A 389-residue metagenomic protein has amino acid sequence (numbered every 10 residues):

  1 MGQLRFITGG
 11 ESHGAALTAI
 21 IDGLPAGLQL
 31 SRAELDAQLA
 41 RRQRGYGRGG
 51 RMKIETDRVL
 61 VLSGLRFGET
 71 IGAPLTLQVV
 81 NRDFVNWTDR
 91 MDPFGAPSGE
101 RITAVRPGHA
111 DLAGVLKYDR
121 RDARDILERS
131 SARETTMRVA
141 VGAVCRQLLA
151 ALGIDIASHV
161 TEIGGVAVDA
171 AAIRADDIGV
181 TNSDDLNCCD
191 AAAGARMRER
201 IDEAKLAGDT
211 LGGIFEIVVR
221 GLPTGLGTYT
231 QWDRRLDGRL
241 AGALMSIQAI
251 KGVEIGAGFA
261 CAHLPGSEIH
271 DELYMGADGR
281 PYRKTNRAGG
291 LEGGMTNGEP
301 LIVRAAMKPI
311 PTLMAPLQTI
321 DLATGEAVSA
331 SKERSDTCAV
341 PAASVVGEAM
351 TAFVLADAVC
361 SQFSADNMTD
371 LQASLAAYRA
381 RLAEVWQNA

Functional and structural regions predicted by a protein language model:
M1-A389: Generic N-terminal targeting/processing segments that precede catalytic cores or assembly contacts
